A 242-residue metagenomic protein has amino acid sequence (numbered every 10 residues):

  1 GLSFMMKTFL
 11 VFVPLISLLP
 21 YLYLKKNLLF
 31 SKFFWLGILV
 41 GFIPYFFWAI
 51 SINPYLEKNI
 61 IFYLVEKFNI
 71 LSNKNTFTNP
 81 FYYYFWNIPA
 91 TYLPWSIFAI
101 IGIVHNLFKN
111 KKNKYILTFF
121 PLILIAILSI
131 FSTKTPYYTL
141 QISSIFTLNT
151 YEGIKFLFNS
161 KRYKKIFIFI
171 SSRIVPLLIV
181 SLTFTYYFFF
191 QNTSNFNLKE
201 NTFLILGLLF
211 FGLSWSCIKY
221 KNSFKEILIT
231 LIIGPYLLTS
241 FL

Functional and structural regions predicted by a protein language model:
V11-K111, F119-G153, L157, F167-E200: Transmembrane-lumen/periplasm boundary regions of multi-pass, lipid-linked membrane glycan transferases
N27-F30, K109-K112, C217-I227: Membrane-helix interface "capping/anchor" motifs
Y115: A C-terminal functional module that forms or caps the active site or interfaces directly with catalytic machinery
F196-Y220: Contiguous transmembrane helix-bundle modules in multi-pass membrane proteins
K221-L242: Internal/C-terminal transmembrane anchor helices
